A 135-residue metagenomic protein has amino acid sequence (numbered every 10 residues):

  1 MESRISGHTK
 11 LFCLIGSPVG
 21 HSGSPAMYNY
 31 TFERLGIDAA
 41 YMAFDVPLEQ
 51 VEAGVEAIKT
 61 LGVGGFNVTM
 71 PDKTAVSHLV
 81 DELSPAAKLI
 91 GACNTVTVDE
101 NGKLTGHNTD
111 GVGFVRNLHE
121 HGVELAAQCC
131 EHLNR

Functional and structural regions predicted by a protein language model:
R4-A126: Phosphate/diphosphate ligand-binding glycine-rich loop within oxidoreductases
A127-R135: Glycine-rich phosphate/diphosphate-binding loop of Rossmann-like nucleotide-binding domains
